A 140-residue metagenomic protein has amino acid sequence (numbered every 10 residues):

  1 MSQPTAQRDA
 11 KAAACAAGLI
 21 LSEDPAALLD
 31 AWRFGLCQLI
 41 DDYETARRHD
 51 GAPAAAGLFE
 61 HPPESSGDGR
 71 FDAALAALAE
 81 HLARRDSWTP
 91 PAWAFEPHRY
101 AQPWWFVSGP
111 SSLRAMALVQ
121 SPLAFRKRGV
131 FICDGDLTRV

Functional and structural regions predicted by a protein language model:
S2-S87: Charged, helix-prone or intrinsically disordered regulatory segments positioned adjacent to compact structured domains
E80-V140: Charge-dense, extended regions
